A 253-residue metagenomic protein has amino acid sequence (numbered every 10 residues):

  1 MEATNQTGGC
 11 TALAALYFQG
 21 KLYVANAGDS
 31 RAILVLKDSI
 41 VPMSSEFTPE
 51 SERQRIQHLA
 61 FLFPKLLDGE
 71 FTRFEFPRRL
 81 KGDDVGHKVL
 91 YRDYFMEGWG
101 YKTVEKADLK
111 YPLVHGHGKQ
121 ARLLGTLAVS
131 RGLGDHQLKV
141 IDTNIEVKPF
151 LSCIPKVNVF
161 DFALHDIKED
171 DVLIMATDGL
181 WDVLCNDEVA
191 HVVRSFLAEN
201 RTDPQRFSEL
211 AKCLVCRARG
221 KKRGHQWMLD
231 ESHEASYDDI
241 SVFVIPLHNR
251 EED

Functional and structural regions predicted by a protein language model:
M1-D253: PP2C/PPM-type serine/threonine phosphatase catalytic core, specifically the conserved beta-strand-loop-alpha-helix
